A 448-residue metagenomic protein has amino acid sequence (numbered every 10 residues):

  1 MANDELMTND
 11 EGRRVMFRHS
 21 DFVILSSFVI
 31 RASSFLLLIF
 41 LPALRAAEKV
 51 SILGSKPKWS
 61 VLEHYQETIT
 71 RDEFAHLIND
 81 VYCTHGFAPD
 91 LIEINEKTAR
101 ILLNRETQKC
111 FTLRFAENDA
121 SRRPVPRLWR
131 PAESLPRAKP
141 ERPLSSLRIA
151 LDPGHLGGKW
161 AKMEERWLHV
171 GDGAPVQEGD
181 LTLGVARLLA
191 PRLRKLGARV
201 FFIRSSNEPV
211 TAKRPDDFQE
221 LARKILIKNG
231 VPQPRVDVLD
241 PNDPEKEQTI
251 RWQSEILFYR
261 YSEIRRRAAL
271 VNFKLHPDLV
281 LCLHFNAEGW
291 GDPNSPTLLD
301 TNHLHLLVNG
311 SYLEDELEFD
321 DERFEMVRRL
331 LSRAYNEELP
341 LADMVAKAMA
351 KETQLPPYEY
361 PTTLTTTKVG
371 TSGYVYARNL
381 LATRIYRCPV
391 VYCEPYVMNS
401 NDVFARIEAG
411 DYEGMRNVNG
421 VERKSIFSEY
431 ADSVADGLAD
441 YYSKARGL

Functional and structural regions predicted by a protein language model:
M1-L36: Arg/Gly-rich low-complexity intrinsically disordered repeat tracts
L36-A46: Hydrophobic h-region of N-terminal signal peptides that target proteins for export in Gram-negative bacteria
A46-L448: Catalytic-site microenvironment of enzymes that process N-acetyl-hexosamine-containing cell-wall polysaccharides
